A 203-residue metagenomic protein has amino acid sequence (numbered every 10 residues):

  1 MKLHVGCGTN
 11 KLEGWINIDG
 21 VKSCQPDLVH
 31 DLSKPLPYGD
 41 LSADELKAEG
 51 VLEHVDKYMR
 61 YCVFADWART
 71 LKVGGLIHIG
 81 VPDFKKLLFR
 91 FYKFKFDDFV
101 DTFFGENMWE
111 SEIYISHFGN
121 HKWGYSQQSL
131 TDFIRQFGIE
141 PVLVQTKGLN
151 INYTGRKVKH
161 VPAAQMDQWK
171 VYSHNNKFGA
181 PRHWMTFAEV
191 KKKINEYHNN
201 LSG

Functional and structural regions predicted by a protein language model:
K2-F89, Y153-K157: Conserved SAM-binding loop
K57-D66, T70-K72, L76-S202: S-adenosyl-L-methionine-dependent methyltransferase catalytic module, highlighting the catalytic core
